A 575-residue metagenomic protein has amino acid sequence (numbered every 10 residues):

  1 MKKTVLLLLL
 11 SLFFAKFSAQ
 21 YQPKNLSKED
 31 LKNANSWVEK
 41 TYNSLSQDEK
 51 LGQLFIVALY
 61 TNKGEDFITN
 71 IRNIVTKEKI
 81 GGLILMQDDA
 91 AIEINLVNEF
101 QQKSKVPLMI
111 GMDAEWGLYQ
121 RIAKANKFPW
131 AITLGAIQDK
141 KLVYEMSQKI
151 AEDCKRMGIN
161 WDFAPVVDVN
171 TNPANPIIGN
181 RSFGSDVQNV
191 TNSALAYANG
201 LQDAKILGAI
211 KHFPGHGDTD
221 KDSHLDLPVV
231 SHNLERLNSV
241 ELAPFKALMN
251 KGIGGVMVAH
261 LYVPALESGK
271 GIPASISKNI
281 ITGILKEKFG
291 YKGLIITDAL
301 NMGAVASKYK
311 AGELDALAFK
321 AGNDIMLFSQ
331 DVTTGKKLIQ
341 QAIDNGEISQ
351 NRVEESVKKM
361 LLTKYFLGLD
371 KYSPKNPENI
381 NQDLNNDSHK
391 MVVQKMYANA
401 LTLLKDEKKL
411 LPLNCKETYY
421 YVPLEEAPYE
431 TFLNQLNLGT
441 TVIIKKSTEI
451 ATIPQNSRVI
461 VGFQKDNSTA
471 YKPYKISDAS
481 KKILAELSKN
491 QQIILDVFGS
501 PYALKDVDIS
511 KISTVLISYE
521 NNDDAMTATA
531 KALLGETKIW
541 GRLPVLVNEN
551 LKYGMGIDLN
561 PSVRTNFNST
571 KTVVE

Functional and structural regions predicted by a protein language model:
M1-P23: Bacterial Sec-dependent N-terminal signal peptides
A19-V57, T61-N73, K278, E287 (+1 more regions): Preference for extracellular/luminal or secreted protein segments
S46, F67, L83, A91-L108 (+4 more regions): Second-shell residues forming the walls of enzyme active-site clefts
Y60-K63, M112-Q120, N160-N170, I210-H216 (+2 more regions): Short glycine-enriched loops at secondary-structure junctions
N70-M86, Q148-D162: Catalytic domains of carbohydrate-active enzymes, especially glycoside hydrolases
R72-D88, P173-A174, M249-I272, R458-A470: Short acidic, glycine-rich surface-loop motifs adjacent to enzyme active sites
I137-I159, V166-V187, T191-A194, A198 (+3 more regions): A substrate-binding/cap region within the structured catalytic cores of diverse enzymes
